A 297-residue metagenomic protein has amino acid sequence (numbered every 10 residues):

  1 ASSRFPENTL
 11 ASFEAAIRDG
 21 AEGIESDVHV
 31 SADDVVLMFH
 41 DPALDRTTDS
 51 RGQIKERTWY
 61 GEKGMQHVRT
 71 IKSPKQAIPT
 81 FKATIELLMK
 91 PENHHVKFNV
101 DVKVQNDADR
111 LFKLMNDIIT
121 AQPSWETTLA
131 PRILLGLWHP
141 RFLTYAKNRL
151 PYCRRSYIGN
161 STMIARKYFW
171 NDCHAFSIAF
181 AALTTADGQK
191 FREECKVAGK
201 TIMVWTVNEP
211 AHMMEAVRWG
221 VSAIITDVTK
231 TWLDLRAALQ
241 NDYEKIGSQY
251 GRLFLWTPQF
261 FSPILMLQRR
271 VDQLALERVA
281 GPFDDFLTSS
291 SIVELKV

Functional and structural regions predicted by a protein language model:
A1-V297: Phosphate-group recognition and catalysis centered on beta-loop-alpha active-site segments
